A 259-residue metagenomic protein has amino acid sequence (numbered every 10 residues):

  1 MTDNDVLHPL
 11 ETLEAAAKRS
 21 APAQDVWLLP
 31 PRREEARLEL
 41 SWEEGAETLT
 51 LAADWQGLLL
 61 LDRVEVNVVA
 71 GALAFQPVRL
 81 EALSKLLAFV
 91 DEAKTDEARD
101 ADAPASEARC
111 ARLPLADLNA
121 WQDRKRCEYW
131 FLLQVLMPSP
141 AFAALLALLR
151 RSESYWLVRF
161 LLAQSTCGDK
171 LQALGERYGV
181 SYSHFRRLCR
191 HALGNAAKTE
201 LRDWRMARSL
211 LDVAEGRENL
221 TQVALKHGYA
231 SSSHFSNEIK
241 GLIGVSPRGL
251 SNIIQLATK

Functional and structural regions predicted by a protein language model:
M1-A103: N-terminal regulatory/effector-sensing and dimerization cores that precede helix-turn-helix DNA-binding domains
M1-D25, S233-K259: …primarily DNA-binding HTH/wHTH and HhH modules…
P104-W156, H184: An amphipathic alpha-helical interaction segment
A143-K170, G175-Y178, E200-E218: A short, Lys/Arg-enriched amphipathic alpha-helix from helix-turn-helix/homeodomain DNA-binding modules
Q172, H191-A230, S236, N252-K259: Terminal helix-turn-helix DNA-binding modules in bacterial transcription factors
E176, L225-K226, G241: Alpha-helical residues within the helix-turn-helix
R177, S181, A230-S231: Short coil turns linking two alpha-helices in DNA-binding domains
H184-R187, S236-N237: Base-recognition residues in the alpha-helical recognition helix of bacterial helix-turn-helix
